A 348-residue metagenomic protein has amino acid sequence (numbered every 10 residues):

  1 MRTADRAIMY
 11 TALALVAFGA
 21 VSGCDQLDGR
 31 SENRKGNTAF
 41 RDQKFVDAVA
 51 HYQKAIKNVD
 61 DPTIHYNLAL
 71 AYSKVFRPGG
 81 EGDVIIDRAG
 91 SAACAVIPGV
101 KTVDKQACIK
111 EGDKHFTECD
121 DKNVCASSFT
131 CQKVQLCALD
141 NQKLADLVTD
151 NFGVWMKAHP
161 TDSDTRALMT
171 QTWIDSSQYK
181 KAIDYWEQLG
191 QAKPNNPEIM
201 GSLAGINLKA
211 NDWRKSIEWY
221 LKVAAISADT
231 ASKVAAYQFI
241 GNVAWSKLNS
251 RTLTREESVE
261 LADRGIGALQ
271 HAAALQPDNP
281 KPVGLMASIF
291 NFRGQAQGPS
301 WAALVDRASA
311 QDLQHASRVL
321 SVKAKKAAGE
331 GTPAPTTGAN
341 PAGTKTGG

Functional and structural regions predicted by a protein language model:
Q26, V59-D60, P160-T161, P194-N195 (+2 more regions): Short coil turns that delineate tetratricopeptide repeat
R30, T63-I64, D164, E198 (+3 more regions): Start-of-helix register in tetratricopeptide repeats
R34, N67-L68, L168-M169, S202 (+2 more regions): Canonical tetratricopeptide repeat
R41-D42, K74-P78, D175-S176, K209-A210 (+4 more regions): Register position in tetratricopeptide repeats
V84-L139: Secreted, cysteine-rich disulfide-bonded mini-domains of extracellular proteins
